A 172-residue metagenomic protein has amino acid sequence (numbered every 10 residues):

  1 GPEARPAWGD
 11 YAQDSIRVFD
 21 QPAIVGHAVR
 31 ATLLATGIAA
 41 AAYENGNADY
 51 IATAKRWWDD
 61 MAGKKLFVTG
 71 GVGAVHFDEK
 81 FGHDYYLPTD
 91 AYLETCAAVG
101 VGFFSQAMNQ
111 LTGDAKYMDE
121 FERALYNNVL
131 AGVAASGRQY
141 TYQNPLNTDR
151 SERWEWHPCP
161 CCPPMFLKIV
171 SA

Functional and structural regions predicted by a protein language model:
G1-A172: Glycan-recognition and catalytic cores of secretory/periplasmic carbohydrate-active enzymes
